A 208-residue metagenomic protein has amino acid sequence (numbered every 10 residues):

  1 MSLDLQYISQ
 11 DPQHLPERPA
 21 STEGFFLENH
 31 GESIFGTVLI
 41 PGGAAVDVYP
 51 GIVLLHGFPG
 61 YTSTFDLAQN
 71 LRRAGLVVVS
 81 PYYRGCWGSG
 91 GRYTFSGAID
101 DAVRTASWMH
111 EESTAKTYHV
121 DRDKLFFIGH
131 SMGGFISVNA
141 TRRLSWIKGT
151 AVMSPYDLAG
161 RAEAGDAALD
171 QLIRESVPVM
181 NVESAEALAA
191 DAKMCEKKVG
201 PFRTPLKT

Functional and structural regions predicted by a protein language model:
S2-D47: N-terminal cap/lid segment of alpha/beta-hydrolase-fold proteins
Q13, G24, W146-T208: The alpha/beta-hydrolase serine catalytic core
Y49, H56-G60: Active-site glycine-rich loops that stabilize anionic/oxyanionic intermediates across multiple enzyme folds
L54-G57, S80: Structural cue for short, hydrophobic secondary-structure segments
A68, R72-G88: Conserved alpha/beta-hydrolase
Y93-Y118: Alpha/beta-hydrolase active-site loop
T117-S131: Alpha/beta-hydrolase fold nucleophile elbow
G134-L144: Short glycine-enriched nucleophile-adjacent loop and the immediately C-terminal alpha-helix near the catalytic center
